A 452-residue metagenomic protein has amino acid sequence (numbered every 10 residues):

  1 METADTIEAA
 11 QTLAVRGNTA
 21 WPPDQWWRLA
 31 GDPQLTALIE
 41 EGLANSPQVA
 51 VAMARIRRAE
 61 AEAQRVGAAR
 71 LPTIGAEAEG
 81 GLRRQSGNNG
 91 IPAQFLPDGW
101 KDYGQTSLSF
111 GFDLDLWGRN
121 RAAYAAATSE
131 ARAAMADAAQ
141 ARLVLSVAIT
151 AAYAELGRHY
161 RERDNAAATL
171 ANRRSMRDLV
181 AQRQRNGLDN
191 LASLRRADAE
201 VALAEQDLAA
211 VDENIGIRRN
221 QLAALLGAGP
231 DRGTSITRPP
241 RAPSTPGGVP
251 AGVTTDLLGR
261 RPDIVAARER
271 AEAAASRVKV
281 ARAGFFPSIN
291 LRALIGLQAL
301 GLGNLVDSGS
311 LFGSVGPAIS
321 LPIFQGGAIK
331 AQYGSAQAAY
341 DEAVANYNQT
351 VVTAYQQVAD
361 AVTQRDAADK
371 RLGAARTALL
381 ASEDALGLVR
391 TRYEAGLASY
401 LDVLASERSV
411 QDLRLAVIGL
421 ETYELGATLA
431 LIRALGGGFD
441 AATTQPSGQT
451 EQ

Functional and structural regions predicted by a protein language model:
M1-A148, I289-A293, I323-Y333: Short flexible linkers and secondary-structure junctions
M1-A44, I91, G104, T128 (+4 more regions): Terminal intrinsically disordered/low-complexity segments used for targeting and assembly
A50-V51, G67, L114-R142, A192 (+7 more regions): Sec/SRP-type N-terminal targeting helices
G81-Q85, L225, G296-L300: Structural signature of outer-membrane beta-barrel domains
D102-F110, A152, V253, G313-I319: Hydrophobic, lipid-facing positions within transmembrane beta-strands of outer-membrane proteins
N120, S129, A136-V253, Q364 (+3 more regions): Periplasmic alpha-helical coiled-coil/stalk elements that build and connect Gram-negative outer-membrane
Q184-L188, Y393-L397, A434-G438: A short glycine-centered flexible hinge/capping loop motif at secondary-structure junctions
G187-N190, A354, A361, G396-Y400: Alpha-helical heptad-repeat coiled-coil segments that mediate oligomerization/polymerization in large
